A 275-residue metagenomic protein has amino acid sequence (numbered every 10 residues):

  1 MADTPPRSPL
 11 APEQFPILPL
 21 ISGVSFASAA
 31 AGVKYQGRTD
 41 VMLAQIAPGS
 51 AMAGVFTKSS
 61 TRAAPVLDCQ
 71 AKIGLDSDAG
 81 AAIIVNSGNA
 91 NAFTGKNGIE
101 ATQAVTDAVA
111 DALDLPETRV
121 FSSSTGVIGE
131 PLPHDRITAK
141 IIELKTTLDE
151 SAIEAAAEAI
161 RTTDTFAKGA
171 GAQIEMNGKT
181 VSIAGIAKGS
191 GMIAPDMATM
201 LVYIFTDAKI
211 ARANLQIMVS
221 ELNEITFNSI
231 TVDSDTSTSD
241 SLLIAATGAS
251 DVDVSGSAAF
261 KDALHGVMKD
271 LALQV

Functional and structural regions predicted by a protein language model:
M1-T61: N-terminal amphipathic/basic leader segments beginning at the initiator methionine
S22-A31, A51, K168-A172, T180 (+3 more regions): Glycine-rich, charged/polar anion/phosphate-binding loops that engage phosphate groups from diverse ligands
Y35-Q45, L75-A82, D233-T238: N-terminal glycine-rich anion-binding loops that anchor highly charged ligand groups
A44-A104, P195-L215: Glycine-rich phosphate/pyrophosphate-binding loop regions near the starts of catalytic domains
R62-G74, I99-L113, Q216-S229, D262-Q274: Short, well-ordered amphipathic alpha-helical segments that serve as non-catalytic structural scaffolds within diverse
I83, S87-K96, T118-A139, T231-D253: Short, surface-exposed loop/turn segments at secondary-structure boundaries that line and modulate
Q103, A108-F227, S237: Glycine-rich, mobile lid/loop segments that gate access to catalytic sites or pores
A245-V275: A glycine- and small/hydrophobic-rich beta-loop-beta segment that serves as a flexible "lid/hinge" or phosphate-binding
